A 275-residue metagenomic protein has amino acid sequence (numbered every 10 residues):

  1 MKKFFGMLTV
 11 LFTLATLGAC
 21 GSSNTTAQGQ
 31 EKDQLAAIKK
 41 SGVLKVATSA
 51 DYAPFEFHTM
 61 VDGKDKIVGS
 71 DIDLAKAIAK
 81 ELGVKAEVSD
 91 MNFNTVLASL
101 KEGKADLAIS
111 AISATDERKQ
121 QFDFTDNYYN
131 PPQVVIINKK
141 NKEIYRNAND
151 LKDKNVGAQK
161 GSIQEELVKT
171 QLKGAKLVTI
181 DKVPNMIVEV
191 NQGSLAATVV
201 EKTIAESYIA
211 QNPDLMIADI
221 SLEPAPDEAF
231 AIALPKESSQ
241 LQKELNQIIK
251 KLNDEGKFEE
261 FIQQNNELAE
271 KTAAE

Functional and structural regions predicted by a protein language model:
T16-A19: C-terminal motif of bacterial Sec signal peptides marking the signal peptidase cleavage site
G21, I72-E81, S162, A229-A269: Extended ligand-binding regions for polar small-molecule ligands
Q28-S110: Extracytoplasmic small-molecule ligand-binding "clamshell" domains of the periplasmic binding protein/Venus flytrap
G42-T48, V68, A148-G161: Short loop->beta-strand "edge-of-pocket" segments that line small-molecule binding or catalytic clefts across diverse
A50, N130-I137, K202, E206-I249 (+1 more regions): Periplasmic-binding protein-like
S70-I72, E87-A98, E143, V178-V188 (+2 more regions): Short helix-initiation/N-cap motifs at beta->coil->alpha
K76, K85-D150: Acidic, polar ligand-binding/catalytic clefts
I112-Q120, L167-T170, N191-Q192, A196-D227: A ligand-binding cleft/hinge motif common to bilobed small-molecule-binding domains
